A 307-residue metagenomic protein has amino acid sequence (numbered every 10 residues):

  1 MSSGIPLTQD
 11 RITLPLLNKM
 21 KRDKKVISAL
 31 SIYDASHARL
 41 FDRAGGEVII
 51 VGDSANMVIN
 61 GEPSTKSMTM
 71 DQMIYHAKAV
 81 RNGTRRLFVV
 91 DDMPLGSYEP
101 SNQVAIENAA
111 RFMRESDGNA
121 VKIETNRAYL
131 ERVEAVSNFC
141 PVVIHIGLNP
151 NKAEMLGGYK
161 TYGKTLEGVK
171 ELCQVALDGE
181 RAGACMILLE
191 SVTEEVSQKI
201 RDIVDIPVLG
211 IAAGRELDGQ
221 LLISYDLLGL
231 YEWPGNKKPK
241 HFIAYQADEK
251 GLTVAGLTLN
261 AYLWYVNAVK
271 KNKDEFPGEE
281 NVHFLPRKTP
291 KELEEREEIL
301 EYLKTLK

Functional and structural regions predicted by a protein language model:
S2-Q246, L252-K307: Alpha/beta enzyme core
